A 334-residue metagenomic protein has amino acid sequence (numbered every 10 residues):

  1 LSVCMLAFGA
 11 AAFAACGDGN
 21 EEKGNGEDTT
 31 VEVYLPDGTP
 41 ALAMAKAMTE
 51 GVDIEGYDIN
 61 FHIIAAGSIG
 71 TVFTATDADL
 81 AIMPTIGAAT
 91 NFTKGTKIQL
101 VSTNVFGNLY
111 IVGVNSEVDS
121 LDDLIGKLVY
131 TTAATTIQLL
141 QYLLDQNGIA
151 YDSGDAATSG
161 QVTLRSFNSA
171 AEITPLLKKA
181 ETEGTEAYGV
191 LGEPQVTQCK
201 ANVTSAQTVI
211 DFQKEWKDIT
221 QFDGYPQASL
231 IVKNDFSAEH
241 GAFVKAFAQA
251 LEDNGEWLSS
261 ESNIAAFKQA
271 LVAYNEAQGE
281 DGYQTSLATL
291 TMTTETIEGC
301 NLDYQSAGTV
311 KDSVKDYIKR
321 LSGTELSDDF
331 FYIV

Functional and structural regions predicted by a protein language model:
L1-M5: Sec-dependent N-terminal signal peptides
A11-A15: C-terminal motif of bacterial Sec signal peptides marking the signal peptidase cleavage site
G17-G19: Bacterial signal peptide processing site
E21-S166, E193, V209: Short, glycine-/small- and polar/acidic-enriched structural segments that line small-molecule recognition paths
V52-G56, G126, E215-D223, L302-K311: Short, solvent-exposed loop/beta-turn-alpha elements that line the ligand-binding surface or hinge of extracytoplasmic
I86, S169-A270: Pocket-lining segment of extracytoplasmic ligand-binding domains
T90-V101, D145, Q198-D218, E280-A288: Ligand-binding "clamshell"
S237-G323: Secondary-structure end/capping motifs
